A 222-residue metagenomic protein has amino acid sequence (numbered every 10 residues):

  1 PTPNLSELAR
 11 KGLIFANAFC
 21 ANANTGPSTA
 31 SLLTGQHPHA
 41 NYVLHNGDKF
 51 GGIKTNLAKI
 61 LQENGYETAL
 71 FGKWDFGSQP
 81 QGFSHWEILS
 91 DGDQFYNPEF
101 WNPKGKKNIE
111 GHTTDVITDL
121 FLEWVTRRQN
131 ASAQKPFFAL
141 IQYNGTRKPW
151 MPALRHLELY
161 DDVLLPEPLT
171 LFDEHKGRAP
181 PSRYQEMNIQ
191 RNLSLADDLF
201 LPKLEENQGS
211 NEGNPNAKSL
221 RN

Functional and structural regions predicted by a protein language model:
P1-N222: Formylglycine-dependent sulfatase
